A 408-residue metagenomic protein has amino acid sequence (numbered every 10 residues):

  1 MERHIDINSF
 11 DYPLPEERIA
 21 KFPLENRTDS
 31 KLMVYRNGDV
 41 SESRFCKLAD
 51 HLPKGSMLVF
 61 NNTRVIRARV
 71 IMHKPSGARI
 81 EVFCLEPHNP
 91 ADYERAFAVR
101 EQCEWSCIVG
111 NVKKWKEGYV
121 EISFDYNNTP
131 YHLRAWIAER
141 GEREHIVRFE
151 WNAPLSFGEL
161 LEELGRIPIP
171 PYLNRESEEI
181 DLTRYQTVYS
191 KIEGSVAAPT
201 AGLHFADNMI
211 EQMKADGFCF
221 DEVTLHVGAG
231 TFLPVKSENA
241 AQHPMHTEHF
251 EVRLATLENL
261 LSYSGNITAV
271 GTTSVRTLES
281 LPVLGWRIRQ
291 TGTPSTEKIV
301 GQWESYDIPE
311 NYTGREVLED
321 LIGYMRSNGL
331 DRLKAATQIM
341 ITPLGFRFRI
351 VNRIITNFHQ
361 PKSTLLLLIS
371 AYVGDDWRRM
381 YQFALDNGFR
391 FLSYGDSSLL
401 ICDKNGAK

Functional and structural regions predicted by a protein language model:
M1-K408: Surface-exposed, charge/polar-rich loops and edge strands
